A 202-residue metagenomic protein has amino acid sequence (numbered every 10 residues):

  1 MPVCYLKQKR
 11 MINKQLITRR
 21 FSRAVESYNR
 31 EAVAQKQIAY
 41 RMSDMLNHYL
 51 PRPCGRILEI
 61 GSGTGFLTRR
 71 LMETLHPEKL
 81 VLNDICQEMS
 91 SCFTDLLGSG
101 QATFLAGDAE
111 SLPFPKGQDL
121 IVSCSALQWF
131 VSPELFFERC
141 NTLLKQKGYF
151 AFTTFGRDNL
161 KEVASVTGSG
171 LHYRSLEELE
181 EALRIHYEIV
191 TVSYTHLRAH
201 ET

Functional and structural regions predicted by a protein language model:
Y5-E26: N-terminal, positively charged/glycine-rich alpha-helical extensions of SAM-dependent methyltransferases
A34-P53: Conserved alpha-helix/loop element of class I SAM-dependent methyltransferases that forms part of the SAM/SAH-binding
L58-L112: Class I SAM-dependent methyltransferase SAM/SAH-binding core
E110-I121: A short acidic, Gly/Pro-enriched loop at the edge of an enzyme's catalytic core that lines a small-molecule cofactor
L120-S132: A short SAM/SAH-binding and catalytic strip from SAM-dependent methyltransferases
E134-Q146: A short glycine-rich, Lys/Arg-flanked "PGG" loop and its adjoining helix->strand segment in the class I
Y149-E178: Conserved class I S-adenosyl-L-methionine
T195-T202: Conserved small/polar residues in nucleotide/adenosyl-binding loops
